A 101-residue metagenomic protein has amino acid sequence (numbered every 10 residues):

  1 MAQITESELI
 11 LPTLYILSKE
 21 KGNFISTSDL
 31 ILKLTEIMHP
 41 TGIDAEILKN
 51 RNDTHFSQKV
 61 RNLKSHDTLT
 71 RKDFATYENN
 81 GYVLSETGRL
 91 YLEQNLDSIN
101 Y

Functional and structural regions predicted by a protein language model:
A2-S28: Positively charged, polyanion-binding regions of nucleic-acid-associated proteins
Q3-I4, T35-L63: Short, positively charged loop/turn segments that connect secondary-structure elements
L9, N52-F56, N80, L84: Short, conserved alpha-helical segments within structured domains
T27-T35: An amphipathic alpha-helix signature
L32, N62, L90: DNA-binding alpha-helical recognition surfaces that contact promoter or target DNA
D67-Y77: A short, conserved structural fragment
T76-D97: Accessory beta->alpha helical hairpin/"wing" motif in late/C-terminal subdomains of nucleic-acid enzymes
N100-Y101: Amphipathic alpha-helical dimerization/coiled-coil segments that flank or bridge DNA-binding/regulatory modules
